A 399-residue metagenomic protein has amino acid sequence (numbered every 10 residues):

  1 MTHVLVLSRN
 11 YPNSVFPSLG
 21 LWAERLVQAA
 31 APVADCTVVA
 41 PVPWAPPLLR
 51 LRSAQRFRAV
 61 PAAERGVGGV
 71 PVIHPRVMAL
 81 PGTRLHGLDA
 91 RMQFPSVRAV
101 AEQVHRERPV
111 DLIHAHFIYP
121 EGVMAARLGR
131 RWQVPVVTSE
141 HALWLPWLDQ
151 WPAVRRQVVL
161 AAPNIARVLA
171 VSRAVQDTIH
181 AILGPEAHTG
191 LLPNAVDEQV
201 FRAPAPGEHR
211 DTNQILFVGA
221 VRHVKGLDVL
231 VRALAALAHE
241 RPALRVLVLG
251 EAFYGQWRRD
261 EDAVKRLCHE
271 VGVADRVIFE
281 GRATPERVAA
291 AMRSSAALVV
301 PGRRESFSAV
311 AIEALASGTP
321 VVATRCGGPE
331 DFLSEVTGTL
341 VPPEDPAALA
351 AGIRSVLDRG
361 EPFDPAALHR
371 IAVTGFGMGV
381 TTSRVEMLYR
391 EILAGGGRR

Functional and structural regions predicted by a protein language model:
L5, G207-K225, V231-L234, L247-L249: Conserved donor-binding/catalytic core segment of Leloir-type glycosyltransferases
L21, V123, F217-A236, R259-D262 (+1 more regions): A conserved mid-protein helix/loop that constitutes part of the nucleotide-sugar donor-binding site
A174, A195: Carbohydrate-associated surface elements
L227, V231-I278, E286: A conserved nucleotide-sugar
R282, A290-S295: Short alpha-helical donor nucleotide-sugar binding micro-motif in glycosyltransferases
R303: Aromatic "clamp/platform" in nucleotide-sugar-dependent glycosyltransferases that forms part of the donor/acceptor
P320-A323: Short hydrophobic beta-strand element within catalytic cores of glycosyltransferases and related nucleotide-activated
S334-P346, S355-E361: Conserved acidic donor-binding segment of nucleotide-sugar-dependent glycosyltransferases
